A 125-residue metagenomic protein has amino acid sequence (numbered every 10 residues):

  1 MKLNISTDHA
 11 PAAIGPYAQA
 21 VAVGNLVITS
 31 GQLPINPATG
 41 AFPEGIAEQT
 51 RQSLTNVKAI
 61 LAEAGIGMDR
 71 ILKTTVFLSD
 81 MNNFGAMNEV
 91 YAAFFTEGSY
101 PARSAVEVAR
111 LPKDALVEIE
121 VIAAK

Functional and structural regions predicted by a protein language model:
K2-K125: Short, polar/acidic, helix-capping and beta-turn segments at strand->helix junctions that line the mouths
